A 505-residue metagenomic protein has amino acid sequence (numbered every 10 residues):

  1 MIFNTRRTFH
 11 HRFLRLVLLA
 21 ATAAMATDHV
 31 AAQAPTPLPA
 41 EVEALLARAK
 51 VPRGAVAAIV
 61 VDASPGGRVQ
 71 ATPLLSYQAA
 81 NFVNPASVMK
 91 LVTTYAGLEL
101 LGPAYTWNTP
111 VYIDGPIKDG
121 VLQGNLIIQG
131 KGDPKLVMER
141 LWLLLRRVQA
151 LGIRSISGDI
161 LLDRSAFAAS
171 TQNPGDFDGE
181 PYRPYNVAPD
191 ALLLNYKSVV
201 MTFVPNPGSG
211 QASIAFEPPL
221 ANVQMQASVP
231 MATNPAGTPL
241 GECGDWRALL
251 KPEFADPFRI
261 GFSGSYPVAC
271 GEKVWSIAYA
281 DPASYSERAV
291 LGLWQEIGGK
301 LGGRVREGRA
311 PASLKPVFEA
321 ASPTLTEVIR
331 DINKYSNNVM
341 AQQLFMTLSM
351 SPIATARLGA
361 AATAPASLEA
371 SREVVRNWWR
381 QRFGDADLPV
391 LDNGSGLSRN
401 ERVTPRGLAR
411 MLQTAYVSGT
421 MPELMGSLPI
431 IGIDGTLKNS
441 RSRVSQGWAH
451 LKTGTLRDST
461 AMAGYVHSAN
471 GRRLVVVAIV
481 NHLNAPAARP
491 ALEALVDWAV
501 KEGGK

Functional and structural regions predicted by a protein language model:
I2-V17: Bacterial N-terminal signal peptides that target proteins for export
A21, A26-T27: N-terminal signal peptide c-region/cleavage motif recognized by signal peptidases
A31-G67, L75-F82, R147-A150: Beta-lactamase-like hydrolase cores
Q33-A49, E99-A386, A494, K501-K505: Conserved serine DD-peptidase/penicillin-binding transpeptidase domain and beta-lactam-recognizing active-site
V69-S76, Y335, F345-K505: Small-residue-rich helix-loop
S76-A96: Short active-site loop at a secondary-structure junction that contains or immediately precedes the catalytic residue(s)
Y77-V83, S276-I277, S395-S398: A short glycine/serine-rich beta->alpha loop
